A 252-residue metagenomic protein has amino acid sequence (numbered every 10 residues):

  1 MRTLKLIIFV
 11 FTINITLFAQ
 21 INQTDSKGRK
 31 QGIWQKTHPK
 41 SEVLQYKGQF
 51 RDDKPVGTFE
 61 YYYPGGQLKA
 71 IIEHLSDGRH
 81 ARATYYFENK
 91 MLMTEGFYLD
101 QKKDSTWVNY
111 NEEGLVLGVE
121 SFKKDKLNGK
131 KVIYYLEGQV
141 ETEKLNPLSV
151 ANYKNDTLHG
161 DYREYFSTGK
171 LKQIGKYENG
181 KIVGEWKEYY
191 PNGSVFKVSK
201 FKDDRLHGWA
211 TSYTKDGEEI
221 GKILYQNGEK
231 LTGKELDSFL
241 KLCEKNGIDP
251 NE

Functional and structural regions predicted by a protein language model:
M1-N22: Bacterial Sec-dependent N-terminal signal peptides
L17-E252: Glycine/tyrosine- and acidic-biased, solvent-exposed loop/turn segments at the edges of beta-strands
